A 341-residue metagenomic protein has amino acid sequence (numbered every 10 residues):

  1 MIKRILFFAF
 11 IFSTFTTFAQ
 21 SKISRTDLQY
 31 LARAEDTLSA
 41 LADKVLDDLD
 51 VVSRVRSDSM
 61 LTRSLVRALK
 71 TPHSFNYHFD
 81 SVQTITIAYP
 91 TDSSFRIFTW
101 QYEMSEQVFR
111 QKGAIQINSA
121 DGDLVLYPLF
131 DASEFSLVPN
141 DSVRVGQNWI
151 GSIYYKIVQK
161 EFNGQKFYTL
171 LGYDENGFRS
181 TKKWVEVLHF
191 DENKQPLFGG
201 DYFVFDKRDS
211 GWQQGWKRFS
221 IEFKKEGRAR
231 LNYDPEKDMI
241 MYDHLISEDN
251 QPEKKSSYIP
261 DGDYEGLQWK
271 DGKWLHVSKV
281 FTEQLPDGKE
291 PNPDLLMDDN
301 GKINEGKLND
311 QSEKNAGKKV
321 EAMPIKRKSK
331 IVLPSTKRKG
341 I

Functional and structural regions predicted by a protein language model:
M1-R33, T37, G340-I341: Bacterial Sec-dependent N-terminal signal peptides
S21-I97: Start-of-domain marker
D27, S247-I341: Hydrophilic extracytoplasmic domains
S94-Q101, K166-D174, D238-H244: Short beta-strand elements that form the blades of beta-propeller/WD-repeat-like and other beta-sheet-rich scaffold
Q111-D121, W184-E192, S256-D271: Beta-propeller blade signature
A114-E161: Short N-terminal edge-element motif at the start of the domain
V125-S133, L197-S210, H276-T282: Beta-propeller fold detector
D141-W149, I153-F162, N176, L197-W269 (+1 more regions): Short aromatic loop motif centered on NTY/YTY
